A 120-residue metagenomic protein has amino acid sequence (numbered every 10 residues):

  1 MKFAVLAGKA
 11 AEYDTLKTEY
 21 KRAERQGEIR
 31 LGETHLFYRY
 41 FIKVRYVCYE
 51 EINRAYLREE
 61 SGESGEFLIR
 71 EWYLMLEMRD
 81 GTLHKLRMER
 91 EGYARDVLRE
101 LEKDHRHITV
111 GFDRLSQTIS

Functional and structural regions predicted by a protein language model:
M1-E33: Anionic N-terminal interaction surfaces
V5, V44-V47, V97, V110: Extended aliphatic helical segments
A10, K17, T34-H35, K43-Y46 (+2 more regions): Generic intrinsically disordered, low-complexity segments enriched for polar/acidic and small residues
E28, G32-E63, I69: Phosphoinositide-binding peripheral membrane targeting modules
A55-S120: Acidic, Ser/Thr- and proline-rich intrinsically disordered linker/docking segments of eukaryotic scaffolds
